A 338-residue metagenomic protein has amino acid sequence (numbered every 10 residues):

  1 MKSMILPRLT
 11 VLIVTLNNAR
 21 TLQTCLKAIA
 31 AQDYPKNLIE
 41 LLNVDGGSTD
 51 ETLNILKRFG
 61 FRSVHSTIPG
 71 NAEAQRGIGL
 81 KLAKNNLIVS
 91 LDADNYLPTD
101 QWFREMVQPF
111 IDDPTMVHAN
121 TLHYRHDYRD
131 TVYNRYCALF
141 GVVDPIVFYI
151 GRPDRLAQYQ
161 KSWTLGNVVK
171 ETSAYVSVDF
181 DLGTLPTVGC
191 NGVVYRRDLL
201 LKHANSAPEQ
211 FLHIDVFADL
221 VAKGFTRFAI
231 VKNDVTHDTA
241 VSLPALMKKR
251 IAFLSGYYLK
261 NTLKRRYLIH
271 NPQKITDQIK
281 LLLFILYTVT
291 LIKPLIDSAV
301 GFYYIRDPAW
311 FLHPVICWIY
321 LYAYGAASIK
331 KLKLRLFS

Functional and structural regions predicted by a protein language model:
M1-A28: N-proximal low-complexity "stem/linker" segments adjacent to membrane-targeting elements
K27-L38: Short, acidic, metal-binding catalytic loop of nucleotide-sugar glycosyltransferases
V44-L53, D92-Y96: A conserved acidic beta->alpha catalytic loop
S66-A83, E105: Glycine-rich, basic loop-to-helix element that forms the pyrophosphate-binding segment of sugar-nucleotide handling
I88: Short aromatic/hydrophobic "clamp" motif used to bind/position activated sugar donors
Q101-Q158: Conserved donor NDP-sugar-binding/catalytic core segment of glycosyltransferases
T187-V188, G192-Y195, L199-H203, P208-N233: A short, conserved alpha-helix in the catalytic core of glycosyltransferases
I251-S255, I269-S338: Non-catalytic, C-terminal membrane-associated alpha-helical segments of glycosyltransferases
